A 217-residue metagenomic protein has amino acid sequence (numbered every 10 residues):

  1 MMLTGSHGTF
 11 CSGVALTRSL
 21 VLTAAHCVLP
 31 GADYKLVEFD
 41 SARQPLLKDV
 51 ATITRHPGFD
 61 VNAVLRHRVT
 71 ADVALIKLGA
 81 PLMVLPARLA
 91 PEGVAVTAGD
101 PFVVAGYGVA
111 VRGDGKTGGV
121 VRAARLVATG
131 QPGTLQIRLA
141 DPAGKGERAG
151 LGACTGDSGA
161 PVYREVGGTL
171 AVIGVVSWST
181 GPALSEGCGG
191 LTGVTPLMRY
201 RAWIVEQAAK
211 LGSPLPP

Functional and structural regions predicted by a protein language model:
M1-G8, S12: N-terminal activation segment of mature serine protease catalytic domains
G8-F10, V21, C27-L29, D60 (+4 more regions): Solvent-exposed loop/turn segments at secondary-structure junctions within structured extracellular/periplasmic domains
F10, A15-V28, L36, R43 (+2 more regions): C-terminal subregion of chymotrypsin/trypsin-like serine protease catalytic domains
A15, L29, P45-L47, R66-T70 (+4 more regions): Extracellular/periplasmic catalytic domains that process cell-envelope and extracellular macromolecules
L20, A32, D100, D157-A160: Surface-exposed loop/turn positions
Y34-V84, L89-V94, K116: Conserved catalytic-core segment of clan PA serine endopeptidases
T70-V73, L78-G150, G190, L197-A202: Chymotrypsin/trypsin-fold serine protease catalytic domain
L151-T155: Glycine-centered low-complexity coil/loop motifs and glycine-rich tracts, especially the flexible linkers
